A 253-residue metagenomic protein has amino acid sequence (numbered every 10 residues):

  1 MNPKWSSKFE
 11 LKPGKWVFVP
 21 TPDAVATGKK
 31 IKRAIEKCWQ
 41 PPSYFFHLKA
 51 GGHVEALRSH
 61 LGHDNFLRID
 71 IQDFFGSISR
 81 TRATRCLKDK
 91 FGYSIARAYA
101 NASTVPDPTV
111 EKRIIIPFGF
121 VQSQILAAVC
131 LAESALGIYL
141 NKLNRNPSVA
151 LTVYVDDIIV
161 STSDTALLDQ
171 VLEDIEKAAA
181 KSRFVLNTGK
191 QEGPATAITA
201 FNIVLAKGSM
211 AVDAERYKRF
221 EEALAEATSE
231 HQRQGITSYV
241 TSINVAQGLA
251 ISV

Functional and structural regions predicted by a protein language model:
M1-N144, T165-V253: Right-hand nucleic-acid polymerase module
V149-V153, K190-Q191: Short beta-strand
V155-I158: Short acidic-rich active-site patches of cyclic nucleotide enzymes
S161-S163: Short hydrophobic/aromatic beta-strand micro-patches that form the beta-sheet surface supporting nucleotide- or nucleic
